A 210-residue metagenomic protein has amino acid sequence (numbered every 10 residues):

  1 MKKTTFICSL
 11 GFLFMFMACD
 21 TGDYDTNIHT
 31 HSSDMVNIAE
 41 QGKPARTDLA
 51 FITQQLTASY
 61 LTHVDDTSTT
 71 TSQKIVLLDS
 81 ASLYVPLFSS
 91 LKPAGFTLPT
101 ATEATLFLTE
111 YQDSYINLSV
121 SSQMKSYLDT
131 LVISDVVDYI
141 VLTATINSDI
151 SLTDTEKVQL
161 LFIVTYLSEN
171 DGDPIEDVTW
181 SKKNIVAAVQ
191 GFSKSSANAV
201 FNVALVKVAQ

Functional and structural regions predicted by a protein language model:
M1-C19: Sec-dependent bacterial lipoprotein signal peptides
T5, T26, F201-A204: Residue-level marker of intrinsically disordered, low-complexity segments enriched for small/polar residues
C19-G172: Acidic/polar, low-complexity intrinsically disordered N-terminal segments immediately downstream of a Sec signal
Y166-Q210: Hydrophobic, gly/ala-rich membrane-insertion helices/peptides used by toxins and envelope proteins
